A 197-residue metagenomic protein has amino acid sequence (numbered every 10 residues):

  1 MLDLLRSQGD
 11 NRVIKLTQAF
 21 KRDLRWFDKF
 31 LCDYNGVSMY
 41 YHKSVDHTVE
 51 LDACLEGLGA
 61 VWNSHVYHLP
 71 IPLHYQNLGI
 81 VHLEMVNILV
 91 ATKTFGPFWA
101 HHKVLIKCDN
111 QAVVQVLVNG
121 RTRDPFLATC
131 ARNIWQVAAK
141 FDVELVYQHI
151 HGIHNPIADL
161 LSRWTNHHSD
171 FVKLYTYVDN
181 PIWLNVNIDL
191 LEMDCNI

Functional and structural regions predicted by a protein language model:
M1-L2, F27, E50-D52, A60 (+6 more regions): Mobile genetic element proteins and their domesticated derivatives, centered on retroelements and DNA transposons
M1-M39: C-terminal reverse transcriptase regions that engage the nucleic-acid substrate
D33-V37, D46, A91-K93, R132-I134: Eukaryotic intrinsically disordered and solvent-exposed regulatory patches
Y41-L55: Two-metal-ion RNase H-like nuclease active-site motif
A53-E56, N63-V66, D109-Q111, I150-I153: An acidic- and aromatic-residue-enriched active-site/binding cleft used to recognize and process polar
N63-V86, T94, Q111-A128: A short, polar/acidic, helix/strand-boundary loop motif
K93-P156: RNase H catalytic domain
V143, L160-I197: Flexible, low-complexity interdomain linkers flanking nucleic-acid-processing modules
